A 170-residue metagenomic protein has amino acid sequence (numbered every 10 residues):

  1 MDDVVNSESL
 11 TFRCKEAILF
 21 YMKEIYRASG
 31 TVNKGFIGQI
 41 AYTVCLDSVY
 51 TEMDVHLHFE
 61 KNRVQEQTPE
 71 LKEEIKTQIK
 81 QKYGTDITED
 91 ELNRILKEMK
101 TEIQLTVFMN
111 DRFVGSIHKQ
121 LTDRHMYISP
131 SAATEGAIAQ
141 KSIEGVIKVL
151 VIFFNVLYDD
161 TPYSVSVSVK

Functional and structural regions predicted by a protein language model:
D2-D3: Acidic/polar hotspots within intrinsically disordered regions
S7-S9: Serine residues within intrinsically disordered or low-complexity segments
F12-C14, L19-K170: Acidic, Ser/Thr/Pro
